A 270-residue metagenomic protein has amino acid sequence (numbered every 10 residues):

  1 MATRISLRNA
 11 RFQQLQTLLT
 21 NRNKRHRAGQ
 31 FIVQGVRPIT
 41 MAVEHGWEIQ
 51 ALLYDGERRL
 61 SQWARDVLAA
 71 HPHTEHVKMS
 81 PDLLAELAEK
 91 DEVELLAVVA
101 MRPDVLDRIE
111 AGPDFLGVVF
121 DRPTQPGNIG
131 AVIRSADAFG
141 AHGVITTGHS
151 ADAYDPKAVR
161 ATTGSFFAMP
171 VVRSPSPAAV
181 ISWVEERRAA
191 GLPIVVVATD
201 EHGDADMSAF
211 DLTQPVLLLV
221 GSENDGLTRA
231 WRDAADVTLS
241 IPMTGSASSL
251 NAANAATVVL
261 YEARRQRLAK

Functional and structural regions predicted by a protein language model:
M1-P126, H149, P193: Arg/Lys-rich RNA-binding interfaces used to dock onto structured RNA substrates
E57-R59, P81-L83, H149-A151, S176 (+2 more regions): Short, acidic/turn-prone active-site loops that include or flank metal/cofactor- and phosphate-binding residues
A69-A70, L95, A161-S165, A190 (+1 more regions): Short, hinge-like loop/turn segments at secondary-structure boundaries
A97, D137-F139, A153, R160-F166 (+1 more regions): Structured adenosyl-cofactor binding patch, chiefly the S-adenosyl-L-methionine
M101-G203: RNA substrate-binding interface of SAM-dependent RNA methyltransferases
V197-S246: Active-site/ligand-binding-proximal alpha/beta "capping" segment
